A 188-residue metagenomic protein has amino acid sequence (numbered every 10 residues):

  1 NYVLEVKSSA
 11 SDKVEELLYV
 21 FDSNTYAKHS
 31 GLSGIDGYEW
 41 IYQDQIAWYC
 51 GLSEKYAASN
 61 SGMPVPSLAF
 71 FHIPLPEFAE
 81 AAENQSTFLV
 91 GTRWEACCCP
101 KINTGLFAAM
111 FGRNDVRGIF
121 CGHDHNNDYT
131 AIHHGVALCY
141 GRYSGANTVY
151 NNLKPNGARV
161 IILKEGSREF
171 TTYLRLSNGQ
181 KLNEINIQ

Functional and structural regions predicted by a protein language model:
N1-E5, D22-T25, Y38-G62, T92-E95 (+5 more regions): Extended recognition/assembly regions associated with phosphoester-bond processing machinery
V3-D12, L106-R113, N127-Q188: Binuclear metal-dependent phosphoesterase catalytic core
E15-K28, F70, V136-Y143: Active-site-proximal beta-strand elements of phosphoester/diester hydrolases
L17-V20, L32-D128: His/acidic metal-ligating clusters that form di-metal
N24-Y26, P74-P76, S144-A146, G166: Short, solvent-exposed loop/turn segments at secondary-structure junctions
A27-S30, F78-E80, N147-V149, L182-N183: Short, solvent-exposed loop/turn elements at domain surfaces
